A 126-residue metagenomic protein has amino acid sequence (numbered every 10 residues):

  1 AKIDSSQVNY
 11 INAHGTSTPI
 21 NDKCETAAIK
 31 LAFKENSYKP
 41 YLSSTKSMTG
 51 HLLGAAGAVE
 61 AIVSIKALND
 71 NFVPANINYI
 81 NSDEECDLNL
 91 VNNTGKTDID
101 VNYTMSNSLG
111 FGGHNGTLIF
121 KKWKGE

Functional and structural regions predicted by a protein language model:
A1-E126: Conserved "HGTGT" condensation-loop signature of ketosynthase/thiolase-family condensing enzymes that catalyze
